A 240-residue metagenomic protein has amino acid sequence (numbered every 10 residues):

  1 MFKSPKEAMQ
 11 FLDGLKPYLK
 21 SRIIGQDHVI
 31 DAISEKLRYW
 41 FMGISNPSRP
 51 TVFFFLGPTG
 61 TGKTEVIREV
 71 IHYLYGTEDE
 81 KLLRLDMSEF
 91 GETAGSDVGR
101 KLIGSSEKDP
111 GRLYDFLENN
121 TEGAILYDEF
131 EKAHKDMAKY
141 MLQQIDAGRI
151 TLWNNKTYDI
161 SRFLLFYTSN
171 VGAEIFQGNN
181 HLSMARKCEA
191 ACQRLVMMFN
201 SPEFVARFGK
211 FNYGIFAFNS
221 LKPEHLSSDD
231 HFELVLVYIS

Functional and structural regions predicted by a protein language model:
M1-S240: AAA+ P-loop NTPase nucleotide-binding core of proteostasis motors
